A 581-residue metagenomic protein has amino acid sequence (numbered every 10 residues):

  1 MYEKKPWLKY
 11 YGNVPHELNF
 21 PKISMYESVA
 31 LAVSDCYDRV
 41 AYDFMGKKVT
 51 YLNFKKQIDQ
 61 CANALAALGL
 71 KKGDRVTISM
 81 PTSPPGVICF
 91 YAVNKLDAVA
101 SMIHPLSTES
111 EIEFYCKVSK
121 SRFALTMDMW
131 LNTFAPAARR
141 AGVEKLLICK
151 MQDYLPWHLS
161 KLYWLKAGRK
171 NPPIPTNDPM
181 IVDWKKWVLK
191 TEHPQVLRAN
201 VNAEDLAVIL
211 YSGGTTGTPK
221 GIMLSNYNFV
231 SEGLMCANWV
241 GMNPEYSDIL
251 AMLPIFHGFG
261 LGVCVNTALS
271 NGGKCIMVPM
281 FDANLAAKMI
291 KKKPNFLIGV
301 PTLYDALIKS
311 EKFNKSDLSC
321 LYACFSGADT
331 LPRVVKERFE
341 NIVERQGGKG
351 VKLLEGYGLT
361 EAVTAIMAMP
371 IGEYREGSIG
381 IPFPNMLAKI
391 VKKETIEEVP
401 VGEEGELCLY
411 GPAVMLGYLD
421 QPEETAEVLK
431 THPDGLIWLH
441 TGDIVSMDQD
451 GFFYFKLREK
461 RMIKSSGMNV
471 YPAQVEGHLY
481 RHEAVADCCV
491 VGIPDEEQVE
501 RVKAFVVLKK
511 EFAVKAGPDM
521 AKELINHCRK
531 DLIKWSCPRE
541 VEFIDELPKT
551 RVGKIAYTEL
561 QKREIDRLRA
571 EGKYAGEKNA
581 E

Functional and structural regions predicted by a protein language model:
M1-V49, N53-L68, K72, A138-R140 (+4 more regions): N-lobe entry segment of adenylate-forming
F44-Y51, A62-S110, N469, Q498 (+1 more regions): Conserved AMP-binding/adenylate-forming
L65-L70, T191-E204, I209-A251, E344 (+1 more regions): Conserved adenylate-forming
S107, A124-T126, G411, L416-G417 (+6 more regions): AMP-binding/adenylate-forming catalytic core of the ANL superfamily
C149, K530-I555, K573-E581: AMP-binding/adenylate-forming catalytic domain of the ANL superfamily
V230-D248, F256-F296, K309-E311: Conserved AMP-binding/adenylation subdomain of ANL enzymes
N295-G299, I308-E376, L387: Gly/Ser/Thr-rich phosphate-binding loop
Y374-R375, I381-N385, T395-K430, V470 (+1 more regions): Conserved ATP/PPi-binding loop(s) of AMP-dependent carboxylate-activating enzymes
